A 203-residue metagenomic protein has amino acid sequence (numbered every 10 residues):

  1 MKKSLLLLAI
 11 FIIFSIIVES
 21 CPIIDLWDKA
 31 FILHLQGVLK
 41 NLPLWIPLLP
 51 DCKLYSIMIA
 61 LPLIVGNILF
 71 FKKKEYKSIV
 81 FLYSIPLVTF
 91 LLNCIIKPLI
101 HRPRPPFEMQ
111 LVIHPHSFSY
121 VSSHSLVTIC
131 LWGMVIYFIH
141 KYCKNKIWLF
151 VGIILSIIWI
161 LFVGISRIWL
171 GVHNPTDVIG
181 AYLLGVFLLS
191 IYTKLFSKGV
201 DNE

Functional and structural regions predicted by a protein language model:
M1-M58, P98-P115: N-terminal transmembrane-helix/juxtamembrane module of multi-pass inner/ER membrane proteins
K2-L7, K77-I85, W148-L155, G180: Alpha-helical transmembrane segments of integral membrane proteins
S4, L63-L91: Interfacial segments of alpha-helical transmembrane regions
I12-V18, L87-I95, I158-I168: Aromatic-anchored segments of alpha-helical transmembrane domains
I23-I24, E75, P98-P106, V172 (+1 more regions): Transmembrane helix-loop junctions in multipass membrane proteins, especially transporters and channels
D51-K72, I129-V135, I139: Hydrophobic alpha-helical transmembrane segments
V80-E108, I168-G171, P175: Hydrophobic alpha-helical transmembrane segments of integral membrane proteins
L111-E203: Membrane-embedded catalytic cores of phosphoryl/pyrophosphoryl-handling enzymes
